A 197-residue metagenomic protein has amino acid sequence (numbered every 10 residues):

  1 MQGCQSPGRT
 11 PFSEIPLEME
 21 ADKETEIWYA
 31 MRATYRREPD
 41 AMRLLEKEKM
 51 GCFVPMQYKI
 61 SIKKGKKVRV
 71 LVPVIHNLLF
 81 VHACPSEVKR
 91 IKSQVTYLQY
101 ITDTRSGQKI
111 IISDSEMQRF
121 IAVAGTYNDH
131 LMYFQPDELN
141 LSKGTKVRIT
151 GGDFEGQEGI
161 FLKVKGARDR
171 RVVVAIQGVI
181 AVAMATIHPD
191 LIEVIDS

Functional and structural regions predicted by a protein language model:
Q2-K146, L162-S197: Acidic-enriched and Gly/Ser
E155-F161: Short, Lys/Arg- and Gly-enriched loop/turn segments at beta-strand edges
